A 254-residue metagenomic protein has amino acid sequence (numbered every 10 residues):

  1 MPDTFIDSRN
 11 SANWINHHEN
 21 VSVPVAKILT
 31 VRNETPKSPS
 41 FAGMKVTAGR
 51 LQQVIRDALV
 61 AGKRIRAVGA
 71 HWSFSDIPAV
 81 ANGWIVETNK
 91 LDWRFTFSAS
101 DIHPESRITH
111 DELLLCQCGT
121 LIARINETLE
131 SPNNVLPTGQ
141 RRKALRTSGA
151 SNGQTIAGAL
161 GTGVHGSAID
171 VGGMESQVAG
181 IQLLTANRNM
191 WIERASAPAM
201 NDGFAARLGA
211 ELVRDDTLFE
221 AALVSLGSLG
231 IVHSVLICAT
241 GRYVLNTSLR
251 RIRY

Functional and structural regions predicted by a protein language model:
P2-I15, V80, K90, T162 (+4 more regions): Fe(II)/2-oxoglutarate
P2-K37: N-terminal regions that are enriched for targeting/export leaders and immediately downstream pro/stem segments
R32-G119, A123-A150, H165-A168: Glycine-rich N-terminal segment of FAD-binding domains in flavoprotein oxidoreductases, spanning the beta-loop-helix
A81, T88, T155, S176-V178 (+1 more regions): Short, solvent-exposed loop/turn segments at the edges of secondary structure
P132-N134, I156-A159: Hydrophobic or amphipathic alpha-helical targeting/insertion segments
S148-Q154, E193-P198: Short, surface-exposed recognition loops or helix-turn segments adjacent to catalytic cores
A159-Y254: FAD-binding subdomain of flavoenzyme oxidoreductases
